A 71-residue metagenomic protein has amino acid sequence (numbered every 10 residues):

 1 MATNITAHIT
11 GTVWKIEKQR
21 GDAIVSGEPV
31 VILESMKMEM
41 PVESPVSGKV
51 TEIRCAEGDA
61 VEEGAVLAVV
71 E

Functional and structural regions predicted by a protein language model:
M1, R20, V70-E71: Generic structural signal for short, solvent-exposed loop/turn connectors between secondary structure elements
M1-T12, I32-P45: Short beta-strand-turn/beta-hairpin segments enriched in glycine/proline and small hydrophobics that form edge-strand
T6, E17, P41-E43, R54 (+1 more regions): Generic structural detector for well-ordered beta-strands
I9, K15-Q19, A23, E52-C55: Short histidine-centered loop motifs in beta-beta connectors
G21, M38, G58: Surface-exposed, flexible loop/turn segments at secondary-structure boundaries
V25-P41, E62-E71: Short hydrophobic beta/alpha edge segments that flank linear recognition/processing sites
R54-G64: Short glycine/proline-enriched turn or capping motifs at secondary-structure junctions
